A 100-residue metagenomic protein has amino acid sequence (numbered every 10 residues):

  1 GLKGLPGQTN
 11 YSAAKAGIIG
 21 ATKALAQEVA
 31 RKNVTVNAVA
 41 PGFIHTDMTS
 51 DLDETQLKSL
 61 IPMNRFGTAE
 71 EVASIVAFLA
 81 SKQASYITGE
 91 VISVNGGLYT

Functional and structural regions predicted by a protein language model:
L2, I19, V36-D51: Short, flexible catalytic-loop segment of classical short-chain dehydrogenase/reductase
L2-Q8, A30-R31: Active-site "substrate specificity/gating" loop of NAD(P)-dependent dehydrogenases, especially the short-chain
T9, G17: NAD(P)H cofactor-binding loop motif with strongest signal on the N-terminal glycine-rich segment
A14, T22: Active-site helix of classical SDR
Q27-R31, S85: Alpha-helical segment proximal to the catalytic Tyr-Lys
K32, N37, E90: Rossmann-like NAD(H)/NADP(H) cofactor-binding core
D53-E71: Catalytic Tyr-x(3-8)-Lys segment
F66-Y99: C-terminal substrate-recognition "lid" of short-chain dehydrogenase/reductases
